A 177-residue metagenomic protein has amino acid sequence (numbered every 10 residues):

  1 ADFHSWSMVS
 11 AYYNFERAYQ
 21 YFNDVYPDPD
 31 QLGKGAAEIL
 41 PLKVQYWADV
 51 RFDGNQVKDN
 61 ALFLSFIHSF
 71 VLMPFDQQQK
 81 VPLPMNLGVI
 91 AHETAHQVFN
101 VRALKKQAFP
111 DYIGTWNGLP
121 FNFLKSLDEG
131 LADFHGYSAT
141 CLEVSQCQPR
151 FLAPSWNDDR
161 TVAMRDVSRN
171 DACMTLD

Functional and structural regions predicted by a protein language model:
A1: Non-catalytic ligand/cofactor/substrate-binding and regulatory segments of enzyme domains
H4, M8-A91, F99-D177: Zinc-dependent metallohydrolase catalytic domains
